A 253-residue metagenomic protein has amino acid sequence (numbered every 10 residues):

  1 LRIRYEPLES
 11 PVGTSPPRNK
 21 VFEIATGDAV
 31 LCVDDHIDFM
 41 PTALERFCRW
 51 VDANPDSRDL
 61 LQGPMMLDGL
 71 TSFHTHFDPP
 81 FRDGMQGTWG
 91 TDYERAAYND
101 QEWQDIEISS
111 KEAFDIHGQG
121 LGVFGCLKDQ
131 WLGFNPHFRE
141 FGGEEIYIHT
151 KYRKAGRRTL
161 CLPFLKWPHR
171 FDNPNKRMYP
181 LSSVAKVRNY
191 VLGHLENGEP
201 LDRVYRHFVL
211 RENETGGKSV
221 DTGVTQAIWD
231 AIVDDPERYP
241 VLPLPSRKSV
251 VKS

Functional and structural regions predicted by a protein language model:
L1-P7: Acidic donor-binding segment of Leloir-type glycosyltransferases
L8-A25: Glycine-rich, basic loop-to-helix element that forms the pyrophosphate-binding segment of sugar-nucleotide handling
S15, E94-G125: A recurrent flexible, glycine/aromatic-enriched loop bordering the glycosyltransferase active site that acts as
V30: Short aromatic/hydrophobic "clamp" motif used to bind/position activated sugar donors
D38, T42-D92: Conserved donor NDP-sugar-binding/catalytic core segment of glycosyltransferases
E45-C48, V123-F124, D129-F134, R139-L165: A short, conserved alpha-helix in the catalytic core of glycosyltransferases
P64, T159-R170, M178: Catalytic beta-strand/loop signature of glycosyltransferases that borders the donor
H117-L121, G133, Y179-S253: Terminal low-complexity segments of carbohydrate-biosynthetic enzymes
